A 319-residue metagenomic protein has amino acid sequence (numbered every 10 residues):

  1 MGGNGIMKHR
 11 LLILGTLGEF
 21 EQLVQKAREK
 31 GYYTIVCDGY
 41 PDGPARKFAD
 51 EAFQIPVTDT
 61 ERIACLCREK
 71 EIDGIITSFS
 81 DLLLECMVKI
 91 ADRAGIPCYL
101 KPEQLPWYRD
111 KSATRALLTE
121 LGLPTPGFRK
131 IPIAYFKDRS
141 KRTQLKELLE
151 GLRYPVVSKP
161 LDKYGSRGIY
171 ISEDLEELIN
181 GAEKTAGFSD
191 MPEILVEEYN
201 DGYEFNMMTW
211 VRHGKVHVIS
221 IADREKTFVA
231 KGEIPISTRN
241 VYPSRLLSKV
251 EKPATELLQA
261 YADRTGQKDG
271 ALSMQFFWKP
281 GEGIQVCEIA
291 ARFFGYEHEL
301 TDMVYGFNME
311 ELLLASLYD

Functional and structural regions predicted by a protein language model:
G2-Q104, Y135, R139-S140, D319: ATP-binding N-terminal substructure of ATP-dependent carboxylate-amine bond-forming enzymes
L12-I13, G74-T77, G127, I171 (+2 more regions): Short catalytic-loop micro-motif centered on adjacent basic/acidic residues
L14, C37, S158, E197 (+2 more regions): Active-site flanking residues adjacent to catalytic metal/cofactor-binding acidic residues
D110-L195, D201, R212-H213, S244-E256 (+1 more regions): Active-site nucleotide/adenylate-binding loops and adjacent lid/helix of ATP-dependent enzymes
E176, E198-Q267, A271, W278 (+1 more regions): ATP-dependent carboxylate/phosphate-activation module, predominantly the ATP-grasp catalytic core and closely related
E282-Q285: Conserved protein kinase catalytic/activation segment
